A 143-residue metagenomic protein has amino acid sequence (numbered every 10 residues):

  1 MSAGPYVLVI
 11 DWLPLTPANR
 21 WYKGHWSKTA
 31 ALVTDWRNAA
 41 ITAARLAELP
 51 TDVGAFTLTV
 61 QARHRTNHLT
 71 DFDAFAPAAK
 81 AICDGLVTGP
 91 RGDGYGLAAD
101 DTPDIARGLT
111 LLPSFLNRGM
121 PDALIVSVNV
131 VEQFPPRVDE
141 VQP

Functional and structural regions predicted by a protein language model:
M1-P143: Catalytic phosphate/metal-binding cores of nucleic-acid and nucleotide-processing enzymes, i.e., regions that mediate
